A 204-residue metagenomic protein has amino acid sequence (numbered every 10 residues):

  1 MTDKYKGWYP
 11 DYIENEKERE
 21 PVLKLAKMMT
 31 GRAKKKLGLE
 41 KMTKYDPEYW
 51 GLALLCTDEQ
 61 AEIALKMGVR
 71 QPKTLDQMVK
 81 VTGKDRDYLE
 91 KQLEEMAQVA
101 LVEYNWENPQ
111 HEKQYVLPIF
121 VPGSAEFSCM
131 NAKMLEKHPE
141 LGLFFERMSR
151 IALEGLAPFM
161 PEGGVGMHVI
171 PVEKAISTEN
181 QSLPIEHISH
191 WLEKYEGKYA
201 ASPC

Functional and structural regions predicted by a protein language model:
T2-Y49: Long, low-complexity, charged/polar intrinsically disordered regions in eukaryotic proteins
L54-A61: Short helix-coil-helix linker/hinge
A64-L65: Hydrophobic residues on short alpha-helical segments
V69-T82: Short acidic, hydrophobic short linear motifs in intrinsically disordered regions
T82-Q98: Short amphipathic alpha-helical interaction segments
A97-N108: A short, conserved structural fragment
Q110-L153: Short, amphipathic alpha-helical interaction segments positioned at domain boundaries
P139-C204: Long, Pro/Ser/Thr-rich low-complexity/intrinsically disordered regulatory tracts in eukaryotic proteins
